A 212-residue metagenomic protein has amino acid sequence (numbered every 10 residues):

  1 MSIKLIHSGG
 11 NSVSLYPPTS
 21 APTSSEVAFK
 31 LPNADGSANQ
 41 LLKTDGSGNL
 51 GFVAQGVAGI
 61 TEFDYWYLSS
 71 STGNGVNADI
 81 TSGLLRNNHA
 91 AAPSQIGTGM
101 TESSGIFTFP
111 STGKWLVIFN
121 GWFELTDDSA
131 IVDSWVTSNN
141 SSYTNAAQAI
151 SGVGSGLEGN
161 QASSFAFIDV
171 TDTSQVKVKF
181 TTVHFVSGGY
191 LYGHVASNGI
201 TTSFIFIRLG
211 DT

Functional and structural regions predicted by a protein language model:
M1-I60, E102-S103, P110-T112, D127-D128 (+4 more regions): Extracellular repetitive beta-rich solenoid segments
N39, L116, Q175-K177: Short, conserved beta-strand segments of beta-strand-rich sandwich/propeller modules, principally
S47-N49, T137, S141-S142: Asp-box/BNR beta-propeller loop motif
Q55-S134, S138, A149, H194-T212: Terminal (often C-terminal
N120-E124, D169, T181-F185: Solvent-exposed strand-to-loop "edge" motifs in beta-rich extracellular domains
N145-S155: Solvent-exposed serine/threonine-rich low-complexity stretches and specific carbohydrate-binding patches
G156-K177: Short, surface-exposed tryptophan/glycine-enriched loops that mediate extracellular molecular recognition
T173-G199: Compositionally biased, intrinsically disordered linkers/stalks adjacent to structured regions
